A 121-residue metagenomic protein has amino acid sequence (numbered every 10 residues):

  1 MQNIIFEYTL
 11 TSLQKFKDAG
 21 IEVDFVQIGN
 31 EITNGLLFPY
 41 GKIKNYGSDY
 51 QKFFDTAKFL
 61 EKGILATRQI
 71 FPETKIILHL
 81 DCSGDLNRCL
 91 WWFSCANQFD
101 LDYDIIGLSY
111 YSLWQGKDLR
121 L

Functional and structural regions predicted by a protein language model:
M1-I28, K52-A66, F93-F99: An active-site-proximal structural segment forming one wall of the substrate-binding cleft that immediately precedes
T11-D49, I77-H79: Active-site groove signature of glycoside hydrolases
F54, L65, Q69-K75, L86-L121: Glycoside hydrolase catalytic-domain groove-lining segments
C82-S83: Cytoplasmic membrane-interface segments at the C-terminal ends of transmembrane helices
